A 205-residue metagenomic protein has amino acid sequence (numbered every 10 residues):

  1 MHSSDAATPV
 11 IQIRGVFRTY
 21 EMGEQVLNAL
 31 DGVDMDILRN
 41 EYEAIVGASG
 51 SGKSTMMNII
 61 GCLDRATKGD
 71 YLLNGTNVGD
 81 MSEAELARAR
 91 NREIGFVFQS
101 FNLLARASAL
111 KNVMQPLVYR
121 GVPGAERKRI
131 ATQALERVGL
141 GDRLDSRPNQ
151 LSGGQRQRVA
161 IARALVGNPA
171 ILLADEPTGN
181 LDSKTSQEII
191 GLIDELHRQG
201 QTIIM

Functional and structural regions predicted by a protein language model:
M1-D5: Pre-NBD coupling/linker segments of ABC/ABC-like ATPases
P9-M205: ABC family nucleotide-binding domain
